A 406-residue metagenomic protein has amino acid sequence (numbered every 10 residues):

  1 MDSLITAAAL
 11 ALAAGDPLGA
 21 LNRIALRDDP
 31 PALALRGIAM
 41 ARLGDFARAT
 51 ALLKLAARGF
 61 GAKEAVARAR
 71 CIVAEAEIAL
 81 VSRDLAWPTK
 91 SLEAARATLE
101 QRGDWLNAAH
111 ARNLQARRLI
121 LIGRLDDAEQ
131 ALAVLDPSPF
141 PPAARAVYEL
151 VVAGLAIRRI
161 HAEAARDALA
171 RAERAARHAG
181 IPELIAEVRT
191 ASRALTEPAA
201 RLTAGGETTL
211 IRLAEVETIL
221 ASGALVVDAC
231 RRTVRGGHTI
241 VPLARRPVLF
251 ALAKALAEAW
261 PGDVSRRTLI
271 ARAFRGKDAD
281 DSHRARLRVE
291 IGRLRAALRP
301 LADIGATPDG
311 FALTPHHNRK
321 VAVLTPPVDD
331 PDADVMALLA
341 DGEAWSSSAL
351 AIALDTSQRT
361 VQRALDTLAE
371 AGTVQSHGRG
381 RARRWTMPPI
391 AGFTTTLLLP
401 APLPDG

Functional and structural regions predicted by a protein language model:
D2, P31, I38, R70 (+5 more regions): Residue register of alpha-helical TPR repeats
T6, L35, A67, A74 (+7 more regions): "A position-specific structural signal for the A-helix of alpha-solenoid helical repeats
L21, D28, K54-F60, E93-D104 (+2 more regions): Amphipathic alpha-helical segments of tetratricopeptide repeats
I185-F250, K254, A296, P300-P331 (+1 more regions): Short boundary/linker motifs that mark transitions into or out of structured domains
L252, L256-R286: Positively charged, aromatic-enriched patches within helix-turn-helix-type DNA-binding elements, predominantly
D280-V323, D366-R383: DNA-binding patch around the recognition helix
